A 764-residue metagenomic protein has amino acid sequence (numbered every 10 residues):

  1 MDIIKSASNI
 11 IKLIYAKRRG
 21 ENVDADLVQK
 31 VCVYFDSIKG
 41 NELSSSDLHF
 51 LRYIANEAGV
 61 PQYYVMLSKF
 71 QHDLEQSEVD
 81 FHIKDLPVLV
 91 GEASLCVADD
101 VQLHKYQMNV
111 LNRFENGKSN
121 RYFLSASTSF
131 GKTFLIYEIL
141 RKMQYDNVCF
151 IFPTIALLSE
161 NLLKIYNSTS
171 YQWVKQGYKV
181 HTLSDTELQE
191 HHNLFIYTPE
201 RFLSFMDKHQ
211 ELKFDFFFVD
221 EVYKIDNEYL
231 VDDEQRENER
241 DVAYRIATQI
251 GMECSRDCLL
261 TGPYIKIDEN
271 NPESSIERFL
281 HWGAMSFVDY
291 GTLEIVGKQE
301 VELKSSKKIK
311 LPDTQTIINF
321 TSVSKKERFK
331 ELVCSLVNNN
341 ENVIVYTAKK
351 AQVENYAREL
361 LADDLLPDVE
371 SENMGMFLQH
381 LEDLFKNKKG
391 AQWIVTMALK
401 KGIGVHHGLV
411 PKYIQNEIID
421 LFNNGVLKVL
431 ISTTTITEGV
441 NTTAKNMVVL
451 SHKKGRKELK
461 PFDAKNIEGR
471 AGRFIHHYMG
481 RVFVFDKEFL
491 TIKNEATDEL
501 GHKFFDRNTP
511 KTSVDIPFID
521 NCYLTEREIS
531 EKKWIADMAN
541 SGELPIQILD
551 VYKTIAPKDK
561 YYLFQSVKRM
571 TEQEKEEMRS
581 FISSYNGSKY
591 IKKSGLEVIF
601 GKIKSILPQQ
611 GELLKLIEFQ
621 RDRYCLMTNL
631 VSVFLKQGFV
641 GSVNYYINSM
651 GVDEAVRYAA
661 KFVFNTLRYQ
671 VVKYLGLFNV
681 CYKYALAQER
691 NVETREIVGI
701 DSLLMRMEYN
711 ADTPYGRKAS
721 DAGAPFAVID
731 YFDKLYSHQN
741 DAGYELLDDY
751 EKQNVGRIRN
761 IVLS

Functional and structural regions predicted by a protein language model:
M1-S764: N-terminal helicase ATP-binding lobe
